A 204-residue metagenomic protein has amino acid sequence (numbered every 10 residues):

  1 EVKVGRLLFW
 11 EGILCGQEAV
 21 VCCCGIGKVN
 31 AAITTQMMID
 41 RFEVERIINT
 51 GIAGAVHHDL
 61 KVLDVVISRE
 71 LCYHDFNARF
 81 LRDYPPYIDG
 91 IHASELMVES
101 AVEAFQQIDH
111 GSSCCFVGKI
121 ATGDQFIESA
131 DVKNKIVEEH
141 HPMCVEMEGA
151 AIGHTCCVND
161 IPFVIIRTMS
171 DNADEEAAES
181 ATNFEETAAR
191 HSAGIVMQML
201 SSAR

Functional and structural regions predicted by a protein language model:
K3-R204: Glycine-rich phosphate- or other oxyanion-binding loops that anchor nucleotides, phosphorylated ligands
